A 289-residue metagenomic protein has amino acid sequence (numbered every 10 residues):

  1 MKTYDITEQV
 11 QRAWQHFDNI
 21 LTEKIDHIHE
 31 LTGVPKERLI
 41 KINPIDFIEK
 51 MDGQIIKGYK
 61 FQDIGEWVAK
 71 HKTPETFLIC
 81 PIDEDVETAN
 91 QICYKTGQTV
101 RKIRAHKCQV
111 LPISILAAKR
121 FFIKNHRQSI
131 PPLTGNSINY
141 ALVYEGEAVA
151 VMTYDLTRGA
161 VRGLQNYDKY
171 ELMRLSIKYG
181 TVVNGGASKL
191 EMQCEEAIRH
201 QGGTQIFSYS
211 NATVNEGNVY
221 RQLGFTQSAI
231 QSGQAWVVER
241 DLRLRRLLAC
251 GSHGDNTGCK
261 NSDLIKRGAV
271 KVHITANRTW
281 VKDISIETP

Functional and structural regions predicted by a protein language model:
M1-K36, S114, Y220: Acidic-basic catalytic patches of nuclease active cores, encompassing PD-(D/E)XK and other metal-cofactor nuclease
R12, I64, A69-H106: Basic, glycine-rich
H16, W67, Q193-A197: A generic secondary-structure signal
F17-L39, S129-P131, T226-I230, G268-V272: Short secondary-structure junctions
N19-I20, A69-F77, H200-T204: Structural alpha-beta junctions
I40-E66, T157-A160, A229: Short beta-strand-loop-alpha-helix junction that forms the active-site gateway of nucleic-acid-processing nucleases
N90-N218, Q222-L223, Q227-S228, S232-G233 (+1 more regions): A conserved beta-strand-loop-helix scaffold within acyl/acetyltransferase catalytic domains
V238-I265, V270-E287: C-terminal "cap" of GNAT-fold acetyltransferases
